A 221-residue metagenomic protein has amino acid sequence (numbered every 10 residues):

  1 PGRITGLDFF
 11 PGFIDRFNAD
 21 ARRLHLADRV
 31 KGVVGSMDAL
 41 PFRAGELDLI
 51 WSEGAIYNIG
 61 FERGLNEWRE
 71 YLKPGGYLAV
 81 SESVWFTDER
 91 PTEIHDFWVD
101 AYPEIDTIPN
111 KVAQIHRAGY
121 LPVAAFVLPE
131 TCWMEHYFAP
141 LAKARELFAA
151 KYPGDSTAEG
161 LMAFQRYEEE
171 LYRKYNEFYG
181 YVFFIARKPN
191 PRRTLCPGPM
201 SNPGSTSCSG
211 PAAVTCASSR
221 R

Functional and structural regions predicted by a protein language model:
P1-A39: Class I SAM-dependent methyltransferase SAM/SAH-binding core
D38-I50: A short acidic, Gly/Pro-enriched loop at the edge of an enzyme's catalytic core that lines a small-molecule cofactor
D48-E62: A short SAM/SAH-binding and catalytic strip from SAM-dependent methyltransferases
E62-Y77: A short glycine-rich, Lys/Arg-flanked "PGG" loop and its adjoining helix->strand segment in the class I
S81-V84, V127: Short strand-turn motif at the edge of the Rossmann-like AdoMet-binding core
S83-Y102: Short, glycine-/aromatic-enriched active-site segment of Class I SAM-dependent methyltransferases
P103-A125: Short alpha-helix
A124-R193: Conserved Class I S-adenosyl-L-methionine
